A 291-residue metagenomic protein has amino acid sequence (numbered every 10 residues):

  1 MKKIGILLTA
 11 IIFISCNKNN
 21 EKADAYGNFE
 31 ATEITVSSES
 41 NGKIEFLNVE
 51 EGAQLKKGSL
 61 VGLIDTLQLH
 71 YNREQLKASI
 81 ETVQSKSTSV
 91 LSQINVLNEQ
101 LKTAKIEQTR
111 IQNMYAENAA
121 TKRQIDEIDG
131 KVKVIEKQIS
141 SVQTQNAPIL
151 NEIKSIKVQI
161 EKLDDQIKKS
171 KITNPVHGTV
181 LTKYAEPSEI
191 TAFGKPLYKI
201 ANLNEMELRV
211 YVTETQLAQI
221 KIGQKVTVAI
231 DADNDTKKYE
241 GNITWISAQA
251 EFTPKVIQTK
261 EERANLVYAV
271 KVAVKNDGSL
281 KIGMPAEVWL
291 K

Functional and structural regions predicted by a protein language model:
M1-T9: Sec-dependent signal peptide recognition, specifically the positively charged N-region followed immediately by
I12-S15: C-terminal motif of bacterial Sec signal peptides marking the signal peptidase cleavage site
E21-D24, Y71-K86, V90-S92, E99 (+3 more regions): Extended amphipathic alpha-helical segments
K22-S85, E117-R123, K183-E186, T213-T215 (+3 more regions): Long, amphipathic coiled-coil "stalk"/hairpin helices in large membrane-associated assemblies
N28-F29, I44-E50, Q54-L60, K162-Q166 (+3 more regions): Surface-exposed patches in structured soluble domains
V90-I106, Q112, A116-N118, K122 (+1 more regions): Extended alpha-helical coiled-coil "stalk/arm" regions that act as elongated linkers or oligomerization scaffolds
V210-D235, A264-V288: Surface-exposed connector loops and short turns at secondary-structure junctions
Q249-K260: Short, solvent-exposed secondary-structure boundary/capping segments
